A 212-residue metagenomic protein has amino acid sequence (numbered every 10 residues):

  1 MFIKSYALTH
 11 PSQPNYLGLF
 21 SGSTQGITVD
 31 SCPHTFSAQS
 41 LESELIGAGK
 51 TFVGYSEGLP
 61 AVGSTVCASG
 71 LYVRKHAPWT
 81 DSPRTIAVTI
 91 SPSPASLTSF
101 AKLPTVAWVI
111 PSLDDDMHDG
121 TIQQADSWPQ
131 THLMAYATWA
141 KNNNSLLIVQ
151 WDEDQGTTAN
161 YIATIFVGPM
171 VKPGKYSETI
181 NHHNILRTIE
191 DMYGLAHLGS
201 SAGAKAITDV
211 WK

Functional and structural regions predicted by a protein language model:
M1-K212: Flexible, surface-exposed loop/gating regions in the mature catalytic domains of secreted/periplasmic hydrolases
